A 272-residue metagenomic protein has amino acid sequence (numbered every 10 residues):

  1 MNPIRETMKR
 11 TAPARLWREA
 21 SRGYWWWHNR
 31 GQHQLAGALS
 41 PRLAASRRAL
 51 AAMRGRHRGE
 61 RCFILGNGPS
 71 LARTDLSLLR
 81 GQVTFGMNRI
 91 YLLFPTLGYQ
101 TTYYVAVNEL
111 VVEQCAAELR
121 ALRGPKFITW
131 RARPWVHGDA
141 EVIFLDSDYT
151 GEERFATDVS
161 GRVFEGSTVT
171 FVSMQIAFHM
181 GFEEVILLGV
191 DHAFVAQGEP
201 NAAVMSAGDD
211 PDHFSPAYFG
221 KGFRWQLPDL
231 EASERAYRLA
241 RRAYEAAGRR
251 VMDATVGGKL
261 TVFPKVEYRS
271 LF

Functional and structural regions predicted by a protein language model:
N2-F272: Metal-ion/cofactor- or nucleotide/acyl-coenzyme-handling active-site neighborhoods
